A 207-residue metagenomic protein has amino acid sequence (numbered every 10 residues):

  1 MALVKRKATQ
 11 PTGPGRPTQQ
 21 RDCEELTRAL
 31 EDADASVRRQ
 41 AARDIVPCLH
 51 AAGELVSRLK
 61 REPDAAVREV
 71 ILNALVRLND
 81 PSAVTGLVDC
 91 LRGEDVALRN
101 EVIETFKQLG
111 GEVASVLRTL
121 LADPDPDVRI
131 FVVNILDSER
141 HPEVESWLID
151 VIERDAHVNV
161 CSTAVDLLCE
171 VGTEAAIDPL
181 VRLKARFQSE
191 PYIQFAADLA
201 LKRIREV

Functional and structural regions predicted by a protein language model:
A2-T18, R28, A35-C48, S57-R58 (+7 more regions): Structural detector for internal amphipathic alpha-helices that build alpha-solenoid repeat scaffolds
D22-E31, L183-R186: General secondary-structure propensity
I177-S189: TPR/TPR-like (Sel1-like) alpha-helical repeat modules
